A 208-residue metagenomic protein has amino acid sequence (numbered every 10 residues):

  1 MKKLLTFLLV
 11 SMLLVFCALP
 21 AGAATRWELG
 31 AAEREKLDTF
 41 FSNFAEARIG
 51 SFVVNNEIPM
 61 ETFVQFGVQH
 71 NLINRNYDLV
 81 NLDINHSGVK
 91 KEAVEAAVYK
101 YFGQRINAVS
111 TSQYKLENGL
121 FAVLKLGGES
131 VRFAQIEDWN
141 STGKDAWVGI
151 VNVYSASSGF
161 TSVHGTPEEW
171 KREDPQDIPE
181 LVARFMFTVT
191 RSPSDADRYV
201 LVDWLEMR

Functional and structural regions predicted by a protein language model:
K3-A23: Sec-dependent N-terminal signal peptides of Gram-positive bacterial secreted proteins and lipoproteins
L5-T6, K36-D38, V64, A183 (+1 more regions): Intrinsically disordered, low-complexity segments enriched in glycine/proline and serine/threonine
A24-V131: Core segments of small alpha/beta cavity-forming domains
L126-E137, L201-E206: A broad structural signal for short, well-ordered beta-strand segments within beta-sheet-rich domains
F133-D195: Exposed beta-sheet edge and beta->alpha loop/turn motif
V153-A156, V202-R208: Short, solvent-exposed aromatic-acidic interface loops
D197-Y199: Beta-strand initiation motifs
